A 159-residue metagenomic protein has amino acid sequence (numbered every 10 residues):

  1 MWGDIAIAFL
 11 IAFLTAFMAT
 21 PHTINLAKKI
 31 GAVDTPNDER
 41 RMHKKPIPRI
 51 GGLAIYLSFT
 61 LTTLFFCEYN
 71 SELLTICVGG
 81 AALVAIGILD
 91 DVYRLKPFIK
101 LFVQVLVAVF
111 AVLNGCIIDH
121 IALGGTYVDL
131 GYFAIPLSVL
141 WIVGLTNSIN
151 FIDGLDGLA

Functional and structural regions predicted by a protein language model:
M1-A159: "…together with the soluble PPM/PP2C metallo-phosphatase catalytic core" -> "…together with the soluble PPM/PP2C
